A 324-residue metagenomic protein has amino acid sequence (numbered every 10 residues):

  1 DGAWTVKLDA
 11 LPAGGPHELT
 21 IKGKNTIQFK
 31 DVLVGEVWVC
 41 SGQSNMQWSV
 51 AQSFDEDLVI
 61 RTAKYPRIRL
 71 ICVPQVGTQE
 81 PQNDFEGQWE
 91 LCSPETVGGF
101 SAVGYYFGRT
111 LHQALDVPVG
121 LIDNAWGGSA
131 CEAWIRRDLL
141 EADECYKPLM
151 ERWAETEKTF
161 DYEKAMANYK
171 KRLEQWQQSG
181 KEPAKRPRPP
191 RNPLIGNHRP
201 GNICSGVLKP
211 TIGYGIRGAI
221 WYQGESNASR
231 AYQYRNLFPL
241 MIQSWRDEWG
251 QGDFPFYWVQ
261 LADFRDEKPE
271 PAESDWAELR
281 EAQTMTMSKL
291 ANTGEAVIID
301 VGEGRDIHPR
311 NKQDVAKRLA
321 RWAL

Functional and structural regions predicted by a protein language model:
D1-L324: Cell-envelope and extracellular/periplasmic
